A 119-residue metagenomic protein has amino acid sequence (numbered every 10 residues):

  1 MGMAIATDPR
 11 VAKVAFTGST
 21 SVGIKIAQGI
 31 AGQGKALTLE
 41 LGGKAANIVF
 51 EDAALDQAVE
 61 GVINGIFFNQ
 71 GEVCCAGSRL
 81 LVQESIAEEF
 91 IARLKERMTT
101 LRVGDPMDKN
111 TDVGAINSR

Functional and structural regions predicted by a protein language model:
M1-A15: A structured beta-alpha segment of the ubiquitous adenosine-cofactor-binding alpha/beta core
K13, S19-R119: ALDH superfamily catalytic-core signature
